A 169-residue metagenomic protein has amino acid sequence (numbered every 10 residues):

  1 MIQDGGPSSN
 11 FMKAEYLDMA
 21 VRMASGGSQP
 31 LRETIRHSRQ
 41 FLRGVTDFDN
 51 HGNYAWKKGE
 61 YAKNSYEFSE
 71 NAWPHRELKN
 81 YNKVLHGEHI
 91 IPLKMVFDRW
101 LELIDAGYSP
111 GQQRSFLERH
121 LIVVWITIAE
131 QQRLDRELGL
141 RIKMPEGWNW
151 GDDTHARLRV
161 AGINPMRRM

Functional and structural regions predicted by a protein language model:
M1-D4, S8, P92, Y108-P110 (+1 more regions): General structural signal for secondary-structure boundaries
M1-N82, E137-K143, N149-M169: Nuclease and nuclease-like effector domains acting on nucleic acids or nucleotide cofactors
T46-N50, M95, Q131: Short alpha-helix boundary/capping elements
A55, D98-A106, E130, R136: Generic detector of ordered, mature protein regions
L78-F116: Histidine-centered nuclease catalytic patch
N82, G87, H120-V124, H155: Extracellular structured ligand-interaction cores
L117-K143: Short Cys/His-centered divalent metal-binding micro-motifs
